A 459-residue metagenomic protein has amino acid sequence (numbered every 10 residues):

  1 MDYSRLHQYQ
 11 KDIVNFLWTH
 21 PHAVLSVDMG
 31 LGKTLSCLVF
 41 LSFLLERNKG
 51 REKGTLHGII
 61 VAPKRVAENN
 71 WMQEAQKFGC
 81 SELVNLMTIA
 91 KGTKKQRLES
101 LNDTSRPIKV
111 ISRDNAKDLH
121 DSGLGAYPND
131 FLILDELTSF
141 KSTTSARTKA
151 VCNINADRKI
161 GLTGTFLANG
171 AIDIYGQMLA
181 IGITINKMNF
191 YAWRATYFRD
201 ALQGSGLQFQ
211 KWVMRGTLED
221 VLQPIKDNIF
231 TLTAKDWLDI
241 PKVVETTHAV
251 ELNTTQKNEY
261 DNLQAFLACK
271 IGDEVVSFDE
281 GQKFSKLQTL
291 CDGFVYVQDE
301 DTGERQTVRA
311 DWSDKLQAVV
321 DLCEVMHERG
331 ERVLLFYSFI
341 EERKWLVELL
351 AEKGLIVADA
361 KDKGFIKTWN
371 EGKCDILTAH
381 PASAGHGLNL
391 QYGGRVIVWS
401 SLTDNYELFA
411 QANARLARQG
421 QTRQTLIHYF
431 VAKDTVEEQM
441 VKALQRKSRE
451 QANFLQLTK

Functional and structural regions predicted by a protein language model:
M1-S26: Conserved pre-motif I regulatory segment
M1-S4, W18-T19, G32, S36-K49 (+3 more regions): Conserved Helicase C-terminal RecA-like lobe
M29-G30, D157-A171: Conserved helicase ATPase motor motifs in RecA-like P-loop NTPase domains
T34, A116-S122, N169-A171, E342-W345 (+2 more regions): SF2 helicase motor core recognition
V66-G92, I181-T184: Conserved helix-turn-beta segment of the N-terminal RecA-like "Helicase ATP-binding" lobe in SF1/SF2 helicases
K95-K109, G364-L377: Conserved motor-coupling elements within RecA-like helicase/translocase cores
V110-A116, D121-P128, A146-D157, G161 (+6 more regions): Inter-lobe coupling linker of SF2 helicases/translocases
D404-K459: A conserved SF2-helicase RecA2
